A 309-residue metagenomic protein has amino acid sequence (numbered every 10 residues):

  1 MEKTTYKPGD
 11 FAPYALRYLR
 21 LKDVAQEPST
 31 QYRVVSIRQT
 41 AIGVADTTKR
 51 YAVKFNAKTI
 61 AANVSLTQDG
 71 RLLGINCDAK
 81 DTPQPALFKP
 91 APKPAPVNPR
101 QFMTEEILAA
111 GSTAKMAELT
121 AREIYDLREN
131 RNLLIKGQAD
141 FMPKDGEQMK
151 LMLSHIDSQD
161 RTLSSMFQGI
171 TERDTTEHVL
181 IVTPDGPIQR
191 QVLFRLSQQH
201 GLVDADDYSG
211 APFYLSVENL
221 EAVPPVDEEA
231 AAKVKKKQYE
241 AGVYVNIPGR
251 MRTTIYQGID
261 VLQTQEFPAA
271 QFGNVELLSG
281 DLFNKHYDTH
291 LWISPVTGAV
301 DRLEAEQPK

Functional and structural regions predicted by a protein language model:
M1-K309: N-terminal amphipathic/basic membrane-interacting segments and domains, especially the gasdermin N-terminal
